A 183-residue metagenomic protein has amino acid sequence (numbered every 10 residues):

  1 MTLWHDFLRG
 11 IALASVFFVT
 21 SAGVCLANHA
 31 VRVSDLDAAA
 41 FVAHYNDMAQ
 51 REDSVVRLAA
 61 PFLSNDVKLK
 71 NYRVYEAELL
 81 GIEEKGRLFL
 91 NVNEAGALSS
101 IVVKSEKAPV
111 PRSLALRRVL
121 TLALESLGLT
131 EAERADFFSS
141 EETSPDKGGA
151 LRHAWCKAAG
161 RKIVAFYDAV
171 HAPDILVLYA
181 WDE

Functional and structural regions predicted by a protein language model:
T2-S15: Bacterial N-terminal signal peptides that target proteins for export
G23-V74, N91-I101, P111-L116: Short helix/turn-capping signatures at newly exposed starts of structured segments
V67-E78, G148-A154: Short, hydrophobic/aromatic-rich segments at coil-to-beta transitions
E83-R87, A159-K162: Short, surface-exposed coil-to-beta transition loops
E84-P145: Long, charged/polar, surface-exposed segments that mediate recognition or autoinhibition
F138-A159: Short aromatic loop motif centered on NTY/YTY
W155-A172, Y179-A180: Short, exposed beta-strand-loop hairpins at the edges of beta-sheets in extracellular/periplasmic proteins
